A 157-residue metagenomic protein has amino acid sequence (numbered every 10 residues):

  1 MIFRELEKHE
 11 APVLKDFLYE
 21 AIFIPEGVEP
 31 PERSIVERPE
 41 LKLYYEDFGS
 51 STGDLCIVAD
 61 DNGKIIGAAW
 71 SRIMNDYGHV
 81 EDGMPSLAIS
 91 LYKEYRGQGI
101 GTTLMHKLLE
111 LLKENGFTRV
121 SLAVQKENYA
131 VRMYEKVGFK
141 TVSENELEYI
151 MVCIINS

Functional and structural regions predicted by a protein language model:
M1-D16: A short beta-loop-alpha structural element at the N-terminal edge of CoA-dependent acyl/N-acetyltransferase catalytic
L6, I89-L91, V124: Hydrophobic adenine-recognition pocket in adenosine-nucleotide-binding enzymes
I22-I24, R33-G83, A88-Y92: Acetyl-CoA-dependent GNAT
Y95, G99-K107: Conserved acetyl-CoA pyrophosphate-binding loop and the N-cap/start of the following alpha-helix in GNAT-like
R96, S121-V131, L147-N156: Conserved beta-strand-loop-alpha-helix junction that forms the acyl-donor binding cleft
M105, L112-Q125: Conserved GNAT acetyl-CoA-binding A-motif
E135-N145: Conserved acetyl-CoA-binding loop of GNAT-fold acetyltransferases
